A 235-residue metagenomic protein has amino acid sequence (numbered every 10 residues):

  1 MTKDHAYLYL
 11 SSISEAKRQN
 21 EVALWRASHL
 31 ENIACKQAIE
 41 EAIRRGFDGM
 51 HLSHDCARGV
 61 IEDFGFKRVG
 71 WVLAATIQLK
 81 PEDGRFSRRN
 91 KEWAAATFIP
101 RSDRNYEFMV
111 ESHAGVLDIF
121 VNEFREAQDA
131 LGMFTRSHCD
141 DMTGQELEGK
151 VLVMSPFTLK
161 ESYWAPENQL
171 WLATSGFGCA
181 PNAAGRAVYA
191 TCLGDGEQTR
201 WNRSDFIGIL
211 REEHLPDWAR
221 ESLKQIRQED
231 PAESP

Functional and structural regions predicted by a protein language model:
M1-S234: Gram-negative host-targeted secretion-system effectors, predominantly Type III and Type IV, recognized via long
